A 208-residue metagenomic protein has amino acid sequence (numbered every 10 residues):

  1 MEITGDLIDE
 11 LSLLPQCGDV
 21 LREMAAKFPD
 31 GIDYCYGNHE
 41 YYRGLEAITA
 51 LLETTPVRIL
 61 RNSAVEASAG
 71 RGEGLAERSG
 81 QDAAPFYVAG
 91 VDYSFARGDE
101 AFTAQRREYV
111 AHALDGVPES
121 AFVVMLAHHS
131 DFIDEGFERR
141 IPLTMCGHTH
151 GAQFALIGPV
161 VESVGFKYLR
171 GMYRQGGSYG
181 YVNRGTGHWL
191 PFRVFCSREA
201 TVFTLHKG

Functional and structural regions predicted by a protein language model:
M1-G208: Soluble catalytic domains of enzymes that build or remodel membrane lipids, polysaccharides, and related
